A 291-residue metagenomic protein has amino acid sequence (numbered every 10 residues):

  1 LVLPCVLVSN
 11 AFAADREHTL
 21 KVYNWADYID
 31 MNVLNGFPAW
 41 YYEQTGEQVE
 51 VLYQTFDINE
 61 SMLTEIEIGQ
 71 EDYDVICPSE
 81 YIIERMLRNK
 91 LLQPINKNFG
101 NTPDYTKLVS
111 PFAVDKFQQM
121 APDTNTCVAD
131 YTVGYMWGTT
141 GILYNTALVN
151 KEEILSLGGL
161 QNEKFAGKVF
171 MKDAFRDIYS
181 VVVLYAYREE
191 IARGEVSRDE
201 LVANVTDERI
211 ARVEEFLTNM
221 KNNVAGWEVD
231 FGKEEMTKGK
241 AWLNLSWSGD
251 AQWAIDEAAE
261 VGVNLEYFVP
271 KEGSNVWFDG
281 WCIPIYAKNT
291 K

Functional and structural regions predicted by a protein language model:
L1-V6: Bacterial N-terminal signal peptides
A13-N89: Early extracytoplasmic/lumenal segment of secretory-pathway proteins
L63, E84-W137, K151-S156: Hinge/lid segment of periplasmic solute-binding proteins
I68-C77, L91-Q93, F165-G167, K238-S246: Alpha-to-beta junction loops
L148-L155, Y187-E195, A287-K291: Short helix-loop capping/hinge motifs at secondary-structure junctions, enriched in acidic/polar residues
G158-D177: Short loop->beta-strand "edge-of-pocket" segments that line small-molecule binding or catalytic clefts across diverse
F170-M171, I178, V182, E190-E266: Ligand-binding pocket segment of bilobal, Venus flytrap-like solute-binding proteins
E257-K291: Extracytoplasmic/periplasmic substrate-recognition and gating elements
